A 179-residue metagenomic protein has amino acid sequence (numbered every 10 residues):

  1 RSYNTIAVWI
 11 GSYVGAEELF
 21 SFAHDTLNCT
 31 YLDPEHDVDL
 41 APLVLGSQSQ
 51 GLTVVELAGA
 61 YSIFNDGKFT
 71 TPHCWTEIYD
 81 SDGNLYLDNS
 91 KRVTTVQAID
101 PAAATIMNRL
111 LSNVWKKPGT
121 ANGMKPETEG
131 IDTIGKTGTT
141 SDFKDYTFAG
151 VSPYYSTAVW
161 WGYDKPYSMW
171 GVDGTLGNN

Functional and structural regions predicted by a protein language model:
R1-Y31, D37-D66, S112-N113: Active-site-adjacent helix/loop patches that line small-molecule binding or acyl-intermediate pockets
I10, Y31-L43, T71-W75, P118-K125: Surface-exposed patches in mature extracellular/periplasmic domains of secreted proteins
Q50-N179: A penicillin-recognizing enzyme superfamily signal
